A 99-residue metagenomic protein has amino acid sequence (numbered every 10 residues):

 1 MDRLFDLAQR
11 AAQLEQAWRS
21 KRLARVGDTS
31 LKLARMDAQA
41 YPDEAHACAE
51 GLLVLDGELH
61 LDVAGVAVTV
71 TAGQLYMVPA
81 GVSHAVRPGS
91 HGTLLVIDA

Functional and structural regions predicted by a protein language model:
M1-L33: A short, N-terminal "cap"/entry segment at the start of jelly-roll beta-barrel domains of the cupin/DSBH fold
G27, L55-D56, T71-A72, S90: A cytosolic small-molecule/anion-sensing beta-strand core signal
T29, D37, V66, V82 (+1 more regions): A generic "binding-loop/recognition-motif" signal
S30-H46: Conserved short histidine dyad/triad with adjacent acidic residue
A38, A47-H60, A64-G65: Glycine- and acidic-residue-biased ligand/ion/polar-headgroup-sensing regions
G65-A80: Short acidic-glycine-tyrosine-enriched beta hairpin
A80-A99: Ligand-binding loop in jelly-roll beta-barrel domains
